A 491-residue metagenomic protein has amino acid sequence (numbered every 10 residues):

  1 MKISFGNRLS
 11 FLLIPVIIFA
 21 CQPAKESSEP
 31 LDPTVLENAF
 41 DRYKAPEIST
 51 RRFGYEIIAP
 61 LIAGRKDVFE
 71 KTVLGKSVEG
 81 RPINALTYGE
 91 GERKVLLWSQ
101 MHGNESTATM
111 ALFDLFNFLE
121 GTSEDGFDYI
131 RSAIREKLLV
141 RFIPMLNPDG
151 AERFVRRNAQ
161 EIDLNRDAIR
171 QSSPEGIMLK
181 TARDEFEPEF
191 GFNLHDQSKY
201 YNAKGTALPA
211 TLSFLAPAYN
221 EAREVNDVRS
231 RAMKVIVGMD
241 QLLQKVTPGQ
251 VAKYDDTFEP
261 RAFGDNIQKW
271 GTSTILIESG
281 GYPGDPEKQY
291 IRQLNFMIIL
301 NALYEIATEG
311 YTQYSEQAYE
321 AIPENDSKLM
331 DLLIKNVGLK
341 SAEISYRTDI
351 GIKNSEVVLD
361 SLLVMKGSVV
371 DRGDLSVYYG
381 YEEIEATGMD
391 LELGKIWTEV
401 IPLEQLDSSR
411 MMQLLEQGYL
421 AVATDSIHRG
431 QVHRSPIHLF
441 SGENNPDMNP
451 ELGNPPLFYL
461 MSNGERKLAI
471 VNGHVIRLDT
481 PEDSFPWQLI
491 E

Functional and structural regions predicted by a protein language model:
K2-S10: Bacterial N-terminal signal peptides that target proteins for export
G6, Q22-S49, L215-E491: C-terminal accessory segments enriched in acidic
I18-A20: C-terminal motif of bacterial Sec signal peptides marking the signal peptidase cleavage site
K25-P82: Short glycine- and acidic-rich boundary segments immediately preceding or forming the N-terminal edge of structured
L61-R65, F118-T122, A182-F186, L242-V246 (+1 more regions): Structured segments of extracytoplasmic/periplasmic soluble domains in secreted or envelope-associated proteins
G80, A151, F263-N266: Short beta-strand/turn micro-motifs at beta-sheet edges
T87-E90: Active-site beta-strand termini and strand-to-loop segments that position acidic
E92-L96, M101, S106-D240, G249 (+1 more regions): Active-site/substrate-binding loop(s) of hydrolase catalytic cores
